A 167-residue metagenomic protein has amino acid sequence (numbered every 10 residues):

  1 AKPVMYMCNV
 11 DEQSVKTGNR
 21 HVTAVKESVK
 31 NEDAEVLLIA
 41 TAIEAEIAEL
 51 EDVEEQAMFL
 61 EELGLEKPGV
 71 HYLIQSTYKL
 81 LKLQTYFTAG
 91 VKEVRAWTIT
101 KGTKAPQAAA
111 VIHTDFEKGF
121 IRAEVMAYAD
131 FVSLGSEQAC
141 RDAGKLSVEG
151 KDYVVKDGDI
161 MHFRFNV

Functional and structural regions predicted by a protein language model:
A1-K156, M161, N166-V167: C-terminal-of-GTPase-core extension/linker across diverse P-loop GTPases
